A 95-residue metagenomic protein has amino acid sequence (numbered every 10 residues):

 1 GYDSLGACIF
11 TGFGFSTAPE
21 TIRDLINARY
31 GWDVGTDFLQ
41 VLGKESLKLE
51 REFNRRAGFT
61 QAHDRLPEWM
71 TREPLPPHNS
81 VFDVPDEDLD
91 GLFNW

Functional and structural regions predicted by a protein language model:
G1-W95: Extended C-terminal regions of large enzymes
